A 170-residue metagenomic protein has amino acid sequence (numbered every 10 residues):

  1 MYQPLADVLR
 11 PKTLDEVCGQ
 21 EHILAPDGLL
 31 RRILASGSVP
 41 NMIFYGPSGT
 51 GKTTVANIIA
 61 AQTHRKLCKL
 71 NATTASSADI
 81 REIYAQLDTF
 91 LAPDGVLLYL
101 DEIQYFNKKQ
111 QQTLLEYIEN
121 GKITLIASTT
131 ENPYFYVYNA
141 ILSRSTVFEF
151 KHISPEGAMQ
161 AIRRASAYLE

Functional and structural regions predicted by a protein language model:
M1-S36: A short, basic N-terminal segment
Y2-Q3, R32-L70, A85-D88, L115-N120: Walker A/P-loop
I23-D27, R65-L97, K108: Short glycine-rich substrate-engagement loop in P-loop NTPases that contacts/grips substrate
R31-L34, K109-P133, N139-S143: Conserved catalytic/switch belt of AAA+ P-loop NTPases
L70, Y99, T124-S128, E149: Structural recognition of the conserved hydrophobic beta-strand(s) that form the central parallel beta-sheet of P-loop
N71-T73, T146-M159: Conserved AAA+ ATPase "SRH/arginine-finger" region at the nucleotide-binding site
L98-L100, L114: Walker B beta-strand of ABC/ABC-like P-loop ATPase nucleotide-binding domains, specifically the conserved hydrophobic
S154-E170: Conserved small helical "lid"/interfacial subdomain of P-loop NTPases
